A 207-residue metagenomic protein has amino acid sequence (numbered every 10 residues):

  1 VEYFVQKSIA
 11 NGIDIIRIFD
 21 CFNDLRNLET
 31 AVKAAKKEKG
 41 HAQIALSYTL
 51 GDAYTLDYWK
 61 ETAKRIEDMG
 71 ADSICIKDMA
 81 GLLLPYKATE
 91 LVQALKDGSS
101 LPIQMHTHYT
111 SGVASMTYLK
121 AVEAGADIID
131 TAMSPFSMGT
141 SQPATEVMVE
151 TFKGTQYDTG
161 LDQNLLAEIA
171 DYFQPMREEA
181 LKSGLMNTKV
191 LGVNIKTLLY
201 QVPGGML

Functional and structural regions predicted by a protein language model:
V1-R17, C21-L207: Catalytic cores and adjacent flexible loops of soluble metabolic enzymes that perform enolate/carbanion chemistry on
